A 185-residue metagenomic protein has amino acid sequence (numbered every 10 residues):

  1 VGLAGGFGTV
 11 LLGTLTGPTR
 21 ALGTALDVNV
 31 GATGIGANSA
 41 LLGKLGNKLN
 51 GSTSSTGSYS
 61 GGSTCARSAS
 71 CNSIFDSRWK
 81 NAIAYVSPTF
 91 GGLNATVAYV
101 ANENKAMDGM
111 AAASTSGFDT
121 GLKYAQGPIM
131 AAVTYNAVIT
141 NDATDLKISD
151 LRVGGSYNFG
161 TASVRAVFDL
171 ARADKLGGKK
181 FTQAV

Functional and structural regions predicted by a protein language model:
V1-N104, S114, K123-M130: Outer membrane beta-barrel
A21, K105-A106, D142, K175: Extracytoplasmic/secreted cell-surface and envelope-processing proteins
L22-G31, G109, D145, G178: Outer-membrane beta-barrel and related beta-rich outer-membrane complex signature in Gram-negative bacteria
I35-S39, G109, F159: Glycine-rich loops and low-complexity Gly/Arg-rich segments that provide flexible linkers or classic glycine-based
A69-N72, G109, D142: A general structural-boundary detector
A112-V185: Detector for outer-membrane/organellar transmembrane beta-barrel domains, recognizing the amphipathic beta-strand
